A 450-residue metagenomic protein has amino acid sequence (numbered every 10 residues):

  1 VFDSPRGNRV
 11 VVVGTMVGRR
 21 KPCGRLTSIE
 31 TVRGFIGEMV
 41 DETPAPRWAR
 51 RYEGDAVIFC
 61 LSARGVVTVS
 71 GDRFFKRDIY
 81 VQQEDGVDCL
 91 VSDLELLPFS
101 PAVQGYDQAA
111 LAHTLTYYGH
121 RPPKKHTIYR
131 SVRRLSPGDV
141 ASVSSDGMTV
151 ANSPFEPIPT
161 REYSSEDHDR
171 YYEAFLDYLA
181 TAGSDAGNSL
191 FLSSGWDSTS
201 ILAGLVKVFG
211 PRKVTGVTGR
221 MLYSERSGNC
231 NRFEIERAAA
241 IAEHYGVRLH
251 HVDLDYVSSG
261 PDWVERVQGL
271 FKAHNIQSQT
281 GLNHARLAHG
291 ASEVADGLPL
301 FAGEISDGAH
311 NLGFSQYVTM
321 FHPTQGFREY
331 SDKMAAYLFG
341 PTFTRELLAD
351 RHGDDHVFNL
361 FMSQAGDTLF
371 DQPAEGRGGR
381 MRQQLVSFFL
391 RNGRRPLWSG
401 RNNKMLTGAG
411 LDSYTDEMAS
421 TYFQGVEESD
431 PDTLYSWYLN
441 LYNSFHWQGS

Functional and structural regions predicted by a protein language model:
V1-L254: Cysteine-centered catalytic environments shared across enzyme families
G65-T68, R73, S145, P157-A409 (+1 more regions): ATP-dependent adenylate-handling active sites, centered on carboxylate activation for C-N bond formation
L202, K404, S420, L441-S444: A generic structural signal for solvent-exposed, polar alpha-helical segments
Y414-F423: Intrinsically disordered, low-complexity segments of exported/surface proteins
G425-V426, G449: Extended, hydrophobic alpha-helical segments
L434-S450: Short, intrinsically disordered, charge-balanced linker/junction segments flanking boundaries in proteins
